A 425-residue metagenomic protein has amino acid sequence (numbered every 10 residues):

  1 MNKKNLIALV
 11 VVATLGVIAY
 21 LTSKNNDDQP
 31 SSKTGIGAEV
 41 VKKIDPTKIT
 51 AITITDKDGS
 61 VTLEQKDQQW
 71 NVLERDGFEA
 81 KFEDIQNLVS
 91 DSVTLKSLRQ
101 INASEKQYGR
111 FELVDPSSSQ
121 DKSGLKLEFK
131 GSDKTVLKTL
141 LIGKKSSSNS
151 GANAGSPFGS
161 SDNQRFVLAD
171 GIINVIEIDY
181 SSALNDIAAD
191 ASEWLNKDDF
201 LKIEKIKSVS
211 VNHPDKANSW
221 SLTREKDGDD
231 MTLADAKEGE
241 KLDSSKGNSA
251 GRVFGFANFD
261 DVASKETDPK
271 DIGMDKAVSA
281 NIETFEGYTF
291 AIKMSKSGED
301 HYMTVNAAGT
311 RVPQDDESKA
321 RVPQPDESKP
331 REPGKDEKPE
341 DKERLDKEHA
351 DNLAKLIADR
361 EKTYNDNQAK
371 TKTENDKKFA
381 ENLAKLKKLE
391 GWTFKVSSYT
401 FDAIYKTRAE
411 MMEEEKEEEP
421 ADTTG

Functional and structural regions predicted by a protein language model:
M1-G425: Long, low-complexity, repeat-rich, intrinsically disordered, solvent-exposed domains used in surface/appendage assembly
